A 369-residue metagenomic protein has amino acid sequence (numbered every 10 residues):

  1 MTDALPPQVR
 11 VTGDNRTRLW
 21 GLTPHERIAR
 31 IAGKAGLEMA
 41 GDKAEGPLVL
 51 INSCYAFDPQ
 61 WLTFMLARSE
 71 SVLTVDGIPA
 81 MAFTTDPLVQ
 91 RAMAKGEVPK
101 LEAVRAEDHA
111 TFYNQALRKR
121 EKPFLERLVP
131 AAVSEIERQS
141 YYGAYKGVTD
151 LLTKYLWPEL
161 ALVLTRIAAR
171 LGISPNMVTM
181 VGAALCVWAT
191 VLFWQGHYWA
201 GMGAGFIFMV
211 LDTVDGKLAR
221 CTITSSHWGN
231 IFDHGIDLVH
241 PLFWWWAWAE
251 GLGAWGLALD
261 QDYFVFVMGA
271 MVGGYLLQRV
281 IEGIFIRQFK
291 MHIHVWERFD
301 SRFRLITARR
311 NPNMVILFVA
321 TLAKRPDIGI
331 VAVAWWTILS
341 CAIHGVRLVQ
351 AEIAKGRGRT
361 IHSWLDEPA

Functional and structural regions predicted by a protein language model:
M1-A40: N-terminal glycine-rich phosphate-binding loop and ensuing alpha1 helix
H25, C54, S174: Residue-level signal for inorganic ion chemistry
M39-T84: Conserved beta-loop-beta/alpha segment of the NTase-like Rossmann-fold superfamily that binds/positions NTPs
L48, Y198-M202, D327-A334: Short, aromatic-rich membrane-interface segments at the entry and exit of alpha-helical transmembrane domains
A80-V163, H234-A369: A feature for the membrane-embedded catalytic helix bundles of lipid/isoprenoid biosynthetic enzymes
L162-A169, G216, R220, N230 (+1 more regions): Short amphipathic alpha-helical coupling elements at transmembrane boundaries
I167, V187-V191, L317-L322: Alpha-helical transmembrane segments of multipass membrane proteins
M177-W228: Membrane-embedded alpha-helical segments that form the functional core of polytopic membrane enzymes, especially those
